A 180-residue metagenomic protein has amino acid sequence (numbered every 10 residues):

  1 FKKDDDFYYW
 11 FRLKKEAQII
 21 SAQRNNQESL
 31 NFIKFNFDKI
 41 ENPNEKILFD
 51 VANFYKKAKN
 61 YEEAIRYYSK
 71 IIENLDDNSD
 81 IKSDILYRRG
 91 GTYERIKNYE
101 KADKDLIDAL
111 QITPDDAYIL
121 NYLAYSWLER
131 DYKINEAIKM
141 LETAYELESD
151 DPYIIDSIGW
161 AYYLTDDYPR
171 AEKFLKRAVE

Functional and structural regions predicted by a protein language model:
K2-K3, D38-K39, E73, I107-Q111 (+2 more regions): Conserved structural position within tetratricopeptide repeats
D5-F7, E41-N42, D76, D80 (+2 more regions): Short coil turns that delineate tetratricopeptide repeat
Y9-L13, I47, I81, I85 (+2 more regions): TPR alpha-solenoid repeat register
Q18, N53, G91, Y125-S126 (+1 more regions): Residue-level recognition of tetratricopeptide repeat
A22, K57, R88, R95 (+2 more regions): Register position in tetratricopeptide repeats
